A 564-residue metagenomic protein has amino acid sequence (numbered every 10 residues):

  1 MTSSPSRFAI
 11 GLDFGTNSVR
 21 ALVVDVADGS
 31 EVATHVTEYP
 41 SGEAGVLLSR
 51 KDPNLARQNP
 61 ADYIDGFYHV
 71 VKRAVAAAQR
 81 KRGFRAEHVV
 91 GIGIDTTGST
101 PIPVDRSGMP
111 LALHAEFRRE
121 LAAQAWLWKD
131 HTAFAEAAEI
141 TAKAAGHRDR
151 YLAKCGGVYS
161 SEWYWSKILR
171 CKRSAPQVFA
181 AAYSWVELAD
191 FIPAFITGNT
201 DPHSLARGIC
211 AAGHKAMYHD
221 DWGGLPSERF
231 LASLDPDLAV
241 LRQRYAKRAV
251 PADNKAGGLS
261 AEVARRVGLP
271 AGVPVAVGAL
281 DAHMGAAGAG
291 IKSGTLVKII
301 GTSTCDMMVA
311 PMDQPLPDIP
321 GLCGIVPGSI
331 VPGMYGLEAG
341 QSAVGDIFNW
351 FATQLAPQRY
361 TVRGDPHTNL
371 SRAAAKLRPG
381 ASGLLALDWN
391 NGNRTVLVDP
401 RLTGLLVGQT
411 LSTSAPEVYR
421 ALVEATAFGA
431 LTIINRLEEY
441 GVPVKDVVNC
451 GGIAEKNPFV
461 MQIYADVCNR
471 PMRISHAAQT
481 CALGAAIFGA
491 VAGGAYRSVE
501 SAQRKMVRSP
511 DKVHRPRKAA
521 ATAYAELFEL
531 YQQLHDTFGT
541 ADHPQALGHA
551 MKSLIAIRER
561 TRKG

Functional and structural regions predicted by a protein language model:
M1-A44, A61, V90-T141, G146 (+7 more regions): Glycine/Thr-rich phosphate-binding loops that ligate phosphate moieties of nucleotide and other phosphorylated ligands
M1-P5, S260-L269, A279-T295: Conserved phosphate-binding catalytic cores of ATP/NTP-utilizing and phosphoryl-transfer enzymes
F14-T16, A142-A279, Q341, T353 (+3 more regions): Gly/Ser/Thr-rich active-site cleft segment
V36-F84, L127-W128: N-terminal phosphate-binding loop and adjacent alpha-helix
N54, A76-W126, K154-E162, P193 (+3 more regions): Short beta-strand-loop/turn "lid" adjacent to the catalytic site in phosphate-handling enzymes
I64-V75, W165-I168, A189, L280-M284 (+4 more regions): Short, hydrophobic/amphipathic alpha-helical packing segments that form internal helix faces or helix-helix interfaces
V70-V90, A175-V178, F230-R242, V267 (+1 more regions): Phosphate/pyrophosphate-binding loops at sites that engage ATP/ADP/AMP, CoA/4′-phosphopantetheine, polyphosphate
